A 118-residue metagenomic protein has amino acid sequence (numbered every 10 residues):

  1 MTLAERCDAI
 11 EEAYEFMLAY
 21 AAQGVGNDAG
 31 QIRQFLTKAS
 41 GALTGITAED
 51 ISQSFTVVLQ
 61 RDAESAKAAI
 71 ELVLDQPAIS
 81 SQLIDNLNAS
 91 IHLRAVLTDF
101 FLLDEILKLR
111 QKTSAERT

Functional and structural regions predicted by a protein language model:
M1-T37, D99: Short terminal alpha-helical segments
E5, E12, Q34, K38-G41 (+3 more regions): Short, well-structured alpha-helical interface segments that form or flank functional binding sites
E11-Y14, L18-A21, S40-T47, A63 (+3 more regions): A structural signal for well-ordered alpha-helices, especially hydrophobic packing surfaces of coiled-coils
D28, D50, Q111-K112: Residue-level signal for alpha-helical context at structural boundaries
D28-T47, T56: Extended, amphipathic alpha-helical segments that serve as helical scaffolds
T44-N88: Amphipathic protein-protein interaction modules
I70-T118: Amphipathic alpha-helical binding modules
